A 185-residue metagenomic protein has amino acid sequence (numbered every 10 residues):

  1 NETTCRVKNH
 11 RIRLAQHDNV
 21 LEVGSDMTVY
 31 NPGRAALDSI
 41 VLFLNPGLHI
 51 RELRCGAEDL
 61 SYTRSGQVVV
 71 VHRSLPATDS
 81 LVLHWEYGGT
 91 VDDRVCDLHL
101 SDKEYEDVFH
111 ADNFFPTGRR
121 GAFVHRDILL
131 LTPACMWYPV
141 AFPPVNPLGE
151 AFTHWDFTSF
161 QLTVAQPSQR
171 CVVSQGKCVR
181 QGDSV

Functional and structural regions predicted by a protein language model:
N1, E86-V185: Extended, low-hydrophobicity, Ser/Thr/Pro/Gly-biased non-transmembrane segments
N1-V20, R120, F152-H154: N-terminal, polar/Ser/Thr-rich
I12-R13, M27, E58-L60, V70-L75 (+1 more regions): Beta-strand-rich interaction surfaces with strong enrichment in secreted/lumenal proteins
R13-D18, T63-G66, C178-V185: Short, ordered beta-strand-loop transition motifs
L14, M27, L44, C55 (+3 more regions): Hydrophobic side chains in beta-strands
E22-G24: Short, solvent-exposed loop/turn segments enriched in Ser/Thr/Gly
V29-P32: Asparagine-centered strand-capping/turn motif at beta-strand->loop junctions
A36-L37, N45-N113, D183-S184: A surface-exposed beta-strand-loop module
